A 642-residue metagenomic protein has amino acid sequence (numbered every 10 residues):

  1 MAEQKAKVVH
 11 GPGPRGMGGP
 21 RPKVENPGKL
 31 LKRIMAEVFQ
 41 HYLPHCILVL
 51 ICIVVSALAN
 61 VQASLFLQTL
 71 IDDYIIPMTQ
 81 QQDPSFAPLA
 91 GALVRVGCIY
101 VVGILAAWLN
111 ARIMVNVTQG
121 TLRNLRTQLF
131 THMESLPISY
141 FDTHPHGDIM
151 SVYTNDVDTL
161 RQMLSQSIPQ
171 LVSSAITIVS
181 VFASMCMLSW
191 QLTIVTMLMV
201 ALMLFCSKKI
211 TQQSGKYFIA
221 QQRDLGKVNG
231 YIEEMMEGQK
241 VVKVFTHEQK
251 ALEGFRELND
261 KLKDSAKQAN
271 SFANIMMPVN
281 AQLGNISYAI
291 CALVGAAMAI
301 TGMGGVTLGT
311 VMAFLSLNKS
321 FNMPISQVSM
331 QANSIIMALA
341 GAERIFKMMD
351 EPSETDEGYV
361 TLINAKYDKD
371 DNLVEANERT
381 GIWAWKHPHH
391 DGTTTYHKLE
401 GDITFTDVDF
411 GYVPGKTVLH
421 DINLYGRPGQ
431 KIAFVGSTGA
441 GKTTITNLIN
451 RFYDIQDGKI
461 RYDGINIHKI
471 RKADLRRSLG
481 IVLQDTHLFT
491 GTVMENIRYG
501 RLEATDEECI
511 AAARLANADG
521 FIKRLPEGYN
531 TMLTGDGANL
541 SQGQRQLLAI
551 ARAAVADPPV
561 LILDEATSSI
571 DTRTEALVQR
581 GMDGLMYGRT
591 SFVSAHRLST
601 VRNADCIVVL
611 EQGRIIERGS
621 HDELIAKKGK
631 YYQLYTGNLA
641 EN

Functional and structural regions predicted by a protein language model:
M1-N60, I75-V96, N110-M114, T118 (+9 more regions): Membrane-integrated ABC transporters
G13-P22, Q119, T127-S151, N155-V157 (+5 more regions): Short intracellular "coupling" helices and adjacent cytoplasmic loop segments at the cytosolic face of multi-pass
P20-G28, C52, A59-I75, I99-H146 (+12 more regions): Juxtamembrane helix-loop junctions of ABC transporter transmembrane domains
K32, I51, A106, N110 (+5 more regions): Hydrophobic alpha-helical transmembrane segments of ABC transporter permease domains
Q40-L43, I138-S139, N155-L164, I168 (+6 more regions): An intracellular "coupling" helix at the cytosolic face of ABC transporter transmembrane type-1 domains
H41, H45-L58, I99, Q166-I219 (+1 more regions): Transmembrane helices of ABC transporter permease
P77, S184-L198, Q268, F272-R344 (+2 more regions): Helix-loop-helix
Q82, A365-N642: ABC-type nucleotide-binding domain
